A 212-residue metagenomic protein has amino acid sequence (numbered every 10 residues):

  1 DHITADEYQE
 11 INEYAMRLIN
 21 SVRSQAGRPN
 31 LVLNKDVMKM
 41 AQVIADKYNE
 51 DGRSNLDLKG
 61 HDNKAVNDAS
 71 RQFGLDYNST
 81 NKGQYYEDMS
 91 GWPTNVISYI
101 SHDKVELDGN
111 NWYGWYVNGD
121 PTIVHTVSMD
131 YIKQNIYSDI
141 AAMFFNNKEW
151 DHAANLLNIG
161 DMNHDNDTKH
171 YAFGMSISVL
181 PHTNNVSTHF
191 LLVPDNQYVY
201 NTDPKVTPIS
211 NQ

Functional and structural regions predicted by a protein language model:
D1-Y85, A153, M162-S178: Short, well-ordered surface patches within globular domains
D68-N201: A well-ordered secondary-structure block
